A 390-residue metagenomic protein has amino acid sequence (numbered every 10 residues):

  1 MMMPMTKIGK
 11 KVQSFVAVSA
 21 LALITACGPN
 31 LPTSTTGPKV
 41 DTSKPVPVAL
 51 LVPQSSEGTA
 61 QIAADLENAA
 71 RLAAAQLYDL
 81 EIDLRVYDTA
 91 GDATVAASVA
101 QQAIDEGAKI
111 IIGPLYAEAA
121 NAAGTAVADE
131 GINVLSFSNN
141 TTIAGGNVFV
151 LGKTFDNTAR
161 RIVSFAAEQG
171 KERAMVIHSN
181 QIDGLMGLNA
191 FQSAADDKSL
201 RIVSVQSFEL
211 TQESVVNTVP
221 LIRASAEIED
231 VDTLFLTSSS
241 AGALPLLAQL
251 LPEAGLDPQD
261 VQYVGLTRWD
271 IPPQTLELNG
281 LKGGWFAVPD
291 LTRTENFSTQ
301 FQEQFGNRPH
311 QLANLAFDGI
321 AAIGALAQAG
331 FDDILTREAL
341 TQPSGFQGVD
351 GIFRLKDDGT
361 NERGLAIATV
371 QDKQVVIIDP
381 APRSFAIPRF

Functional and structural regions predicted by a protein language model:
L23-A26: C-terminal motif of bacterial Sec signal peptides marking the signal peptidase cleavage site
G28-L31: Bacterial signal peptide processing site
L50, A103-L115, V134-F137, M175-H178 (+3 more regions): Periplasmic-binding protein-like
D65, Q76, L80-T142, G152: Beta-alpha junction/loop-to-helix N-cap segments that form part of ligand/metal-binding clefts
N133, T142-F165, H178, L278-D290: Short beta-strand elements at the ligand-binding edges of bilobed clamshell
G152-F208: An alpha-beta-alpha
L244-F317, A381, F385-P388: Extracellular/periplasmic periplasmic-binding protein-like sensory domains
Q304-I320, G324-I377, R389-F390: Segments of small-molecule ligand-sensing domains
